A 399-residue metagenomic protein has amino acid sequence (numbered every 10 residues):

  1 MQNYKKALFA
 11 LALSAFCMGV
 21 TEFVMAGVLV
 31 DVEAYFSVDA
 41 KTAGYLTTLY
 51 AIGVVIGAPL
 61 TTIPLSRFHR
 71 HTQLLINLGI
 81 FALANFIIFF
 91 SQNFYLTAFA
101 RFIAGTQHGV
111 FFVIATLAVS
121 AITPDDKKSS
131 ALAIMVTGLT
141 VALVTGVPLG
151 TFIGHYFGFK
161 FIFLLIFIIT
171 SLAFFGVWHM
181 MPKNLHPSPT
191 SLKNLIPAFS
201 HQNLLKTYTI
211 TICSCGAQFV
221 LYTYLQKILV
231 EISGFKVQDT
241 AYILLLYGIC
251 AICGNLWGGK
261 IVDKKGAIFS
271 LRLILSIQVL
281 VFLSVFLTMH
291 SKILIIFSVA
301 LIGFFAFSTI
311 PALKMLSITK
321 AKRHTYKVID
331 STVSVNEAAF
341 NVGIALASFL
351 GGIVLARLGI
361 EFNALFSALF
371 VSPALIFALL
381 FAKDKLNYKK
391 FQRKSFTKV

Functional and structural regions predicted by a protein language model:
F9, I80, A84-I87, Q92-A104 (+1 more regions): Paired small-residue
S37, H69, F90-L96, Q107 (+2 more regions): Helix-breaking motifs and short loop linkers at transmembrane-helix boundaries and internal kinks in secondary membrane
I56-F94: Conserved MFS/SLC helix-loop-helix module at the cytosolic interface between two early adjacent transmembrane helices
A58-H69, N255-G266, L355: Helix-to-loop junctions at the C-terminal end of transmembrane segments in multipass secondary transporters
F94-L96, P124-M181, T211-S214, Y224-E231 (+1 more regions): Helix-loop-helix hairpin linking two adjacent transmembrane segments in secondary transporters
A100-G138: Cytoplasmic helix-loop-helix junction between adjacent transmembrane helices in 12-TM secondary transporters
F111-T123, S308-H324: Intracellular juxtamembrane helix-capping segments at the cytosolic ends of symmetry-related transmembrane helices
K320-L358: A late C-terminal transmembrane helix in Major Facilitator Superfamily
